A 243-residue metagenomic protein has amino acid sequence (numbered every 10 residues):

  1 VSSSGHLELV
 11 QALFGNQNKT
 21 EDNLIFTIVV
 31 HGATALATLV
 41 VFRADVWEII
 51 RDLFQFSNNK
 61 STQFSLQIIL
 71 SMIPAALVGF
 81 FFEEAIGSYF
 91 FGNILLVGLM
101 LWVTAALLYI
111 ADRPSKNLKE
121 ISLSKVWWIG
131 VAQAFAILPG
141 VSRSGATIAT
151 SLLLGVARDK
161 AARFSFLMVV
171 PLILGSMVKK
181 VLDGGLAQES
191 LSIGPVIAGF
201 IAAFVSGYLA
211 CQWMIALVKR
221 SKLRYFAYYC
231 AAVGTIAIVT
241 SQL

Functional and structural regions predicted by a protein language model:
S2-L243: Multi-pass membrane proteins that catalyze or facilitate reactions on polyprenyl-/lipid-phosphate substrates and their
